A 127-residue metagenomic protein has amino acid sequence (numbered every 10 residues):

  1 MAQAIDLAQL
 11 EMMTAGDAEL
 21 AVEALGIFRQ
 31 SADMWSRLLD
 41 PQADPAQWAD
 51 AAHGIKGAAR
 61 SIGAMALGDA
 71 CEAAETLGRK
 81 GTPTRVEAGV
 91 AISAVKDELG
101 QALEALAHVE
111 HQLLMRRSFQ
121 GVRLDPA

Functional and structural regions predicted by a protein language model:
M1, H111-A127: Intrinsically disordered or compositionally simple regulatory linkers and C-terminal tails in signal-transduction
M1-A2, L67: Proline-centered turn/helix-capping motifs that create local helix->coil transitions or kinks
Q3-G54, V86-E110, A127: Long, amphipathic alpha-helical coiled-coil segments characteristic of histidine-phosphotransfer scaffolds
A15, L77-K80, Q120: Feature targets compositionally biased, intrinsically disordered low-complexity regions with long contiguous runs
Q47-A51, A59-K80: Short, well-ordered alpha-helical segments that carry or flank key catalytic/ligand-binding motifs at enzyme/regulatory
